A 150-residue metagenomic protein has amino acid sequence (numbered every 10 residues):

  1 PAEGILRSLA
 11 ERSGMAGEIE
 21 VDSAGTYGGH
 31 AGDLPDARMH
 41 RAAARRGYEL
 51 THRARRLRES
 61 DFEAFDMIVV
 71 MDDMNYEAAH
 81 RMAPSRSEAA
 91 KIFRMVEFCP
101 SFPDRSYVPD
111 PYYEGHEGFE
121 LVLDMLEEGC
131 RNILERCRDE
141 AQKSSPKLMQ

Functional and structural regions predicted by a protein language model:
P1-F65, E135-S144, Q150: Conserved active-site segments centered on acidic
Y27-D33, R45-G47, M71-S85: Short charge-dense sequence patches
M67, D73-Q150: Phosphate-binding/catalytic loops
